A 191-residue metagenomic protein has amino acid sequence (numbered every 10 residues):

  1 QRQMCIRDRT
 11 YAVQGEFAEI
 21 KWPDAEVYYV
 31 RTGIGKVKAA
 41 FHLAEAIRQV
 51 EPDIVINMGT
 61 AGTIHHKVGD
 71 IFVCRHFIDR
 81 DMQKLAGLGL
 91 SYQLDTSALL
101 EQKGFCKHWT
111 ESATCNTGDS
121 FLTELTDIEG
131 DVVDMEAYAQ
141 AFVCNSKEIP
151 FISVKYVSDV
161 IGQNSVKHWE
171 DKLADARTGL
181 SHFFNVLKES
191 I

Functional and structural regions predicted by a protein language model:
Q1-I6: Short, small-residue-biased leader/transition segments that mark boundaries at the very start of proteins
R7-Y11: Short hydrophobic beta-strand segments
A12-E16: Short polar catalytic/cofactor-binding loops
A18-I191: Glycine-rich phosphate- or other oxyanion-binding loops that anchor nucleotides, phosphorylated ligands
